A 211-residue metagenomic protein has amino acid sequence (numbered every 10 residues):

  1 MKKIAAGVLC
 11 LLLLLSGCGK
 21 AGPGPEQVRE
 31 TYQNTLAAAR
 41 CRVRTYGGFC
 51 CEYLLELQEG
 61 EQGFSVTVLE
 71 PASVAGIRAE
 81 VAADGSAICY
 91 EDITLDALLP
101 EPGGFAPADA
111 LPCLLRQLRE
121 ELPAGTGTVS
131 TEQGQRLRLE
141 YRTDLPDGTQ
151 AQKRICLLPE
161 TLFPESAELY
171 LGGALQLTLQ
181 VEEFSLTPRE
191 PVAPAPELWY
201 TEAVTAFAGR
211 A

Functional and structural regions predicted by a protein language model:
M1-G17: Sec-dependent bacterial lipoprotein signal peptides
L12-Q62, S73, L99, P188-A211: N-terminal leader/targeting segments and the immediate start of mature chains
E30, L55-E59, A79-E80, G125-E132 (+1 more regions): Short, exposed beta-strand/loop patches in secreted or surface proteins that constitute
Q33-N34, G76, R116, E120: A glycine-biased structural micro-motif
A37-C41, F49-L57, Q62-V68, I77-A79 (+4 more regions): One face of beta-strands
Q58-C113: An acidic-aromatic
T67, G125-G209: Gly/Pro-enriched, hydrophobic low-complexity segments that function as extracytoplasmic propeptides/linkers
P100-L137, Y141: Non-cytosolic head/periplasmic domains of membrane-anchored proteins
